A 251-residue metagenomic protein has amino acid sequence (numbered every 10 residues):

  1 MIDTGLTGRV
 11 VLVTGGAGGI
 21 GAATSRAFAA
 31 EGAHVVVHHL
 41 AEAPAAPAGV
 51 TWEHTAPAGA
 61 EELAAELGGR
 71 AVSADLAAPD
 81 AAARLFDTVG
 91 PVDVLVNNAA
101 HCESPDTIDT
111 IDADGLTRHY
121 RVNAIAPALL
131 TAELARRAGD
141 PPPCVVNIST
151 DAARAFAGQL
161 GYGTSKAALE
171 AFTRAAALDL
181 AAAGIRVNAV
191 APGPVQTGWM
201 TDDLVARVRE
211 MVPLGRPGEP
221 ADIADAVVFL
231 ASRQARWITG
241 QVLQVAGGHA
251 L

Functional and structural regions predicted by a protein language model:
M1-P91, E103-S104: Short-chain dehydrogenase/reductase
I2, E210-M211, V228, T239-L251: Short C-terminal tail/terminal secondary-structure segment of NAD(P)H-dependent dehydrogenase/reductase domains
W52-E53, A100-T117, G158-G161, W199-D202: Conserved mid-core segment of classical short-chain dehydrogenase/reductases
H101, D109-A128, V146, L169: Catalytic Tyr-X3-Lys loop
R136, L178-D179, R236: Alpha-helical segment proximal to the catalytic Tyr-Lys
P142, A181, R186, I238-G240: Short, small/polar-rich loop/turn modules that mediate ligand/substrate recognition or access, typified
C144-A168, T173-A182, P194: Catalytic loop of short-chain dehydrogenase/reductase
V212-I223, Q234: A conserved structural motif in NAD(P)-dependent oxidoreductases
